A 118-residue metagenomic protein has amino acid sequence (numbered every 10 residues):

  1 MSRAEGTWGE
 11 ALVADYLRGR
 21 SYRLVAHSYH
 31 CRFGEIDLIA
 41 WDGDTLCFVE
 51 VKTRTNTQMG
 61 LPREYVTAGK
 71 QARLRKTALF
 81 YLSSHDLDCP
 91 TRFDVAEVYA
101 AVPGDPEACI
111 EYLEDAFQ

Functional and structural regions predicted by a protein language model:
M1-H27: Acidic-basic catalytic patches of nuclease active cores, encompassing PD-(D/E)XK and other metal-cofactor nuclease
L17, L74, F93: Residue-level signal for inorganic ion chemistry
Y29-H30, A100: Basic, glycine-rich
R32-G34: Short acidic/glycine-enriched loop/turn segments that link adjacent beta-strands
I36-T57, L74: Conserved catalytic cores of phosphodiester-cleaving nucleases, focusing on short active-site segments
T55-T77, S83: Mg2+/Mn2+-dependent nuclease catalytic core
S84-Q118: Domain-level recognition of nuclease-like catalytic cores that cleave nucleotide substrates
